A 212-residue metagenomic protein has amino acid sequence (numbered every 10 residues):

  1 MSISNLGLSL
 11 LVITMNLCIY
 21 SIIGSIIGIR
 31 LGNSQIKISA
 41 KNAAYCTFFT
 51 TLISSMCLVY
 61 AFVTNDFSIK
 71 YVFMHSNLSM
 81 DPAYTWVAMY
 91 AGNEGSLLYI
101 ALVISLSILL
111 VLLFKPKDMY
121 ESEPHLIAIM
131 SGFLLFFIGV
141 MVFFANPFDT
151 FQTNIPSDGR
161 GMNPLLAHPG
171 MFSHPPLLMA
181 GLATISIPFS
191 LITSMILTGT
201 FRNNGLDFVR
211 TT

Functional and structural regions predicted by a protein language model:
M1-T212: Polytopic transmembrane helical bundles with strong interfacial aromatic enrichment
